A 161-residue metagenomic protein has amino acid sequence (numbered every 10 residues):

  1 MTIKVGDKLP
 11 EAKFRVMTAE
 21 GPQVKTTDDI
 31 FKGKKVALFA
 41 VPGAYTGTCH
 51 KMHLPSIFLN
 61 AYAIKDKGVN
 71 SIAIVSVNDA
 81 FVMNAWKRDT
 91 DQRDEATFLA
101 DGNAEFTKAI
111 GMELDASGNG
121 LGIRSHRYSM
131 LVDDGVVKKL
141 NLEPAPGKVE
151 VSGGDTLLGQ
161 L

Functional and structural regions predicted by a protein language model:
M1-L161: Chalcogenol-based redox active-site neighborhoods
